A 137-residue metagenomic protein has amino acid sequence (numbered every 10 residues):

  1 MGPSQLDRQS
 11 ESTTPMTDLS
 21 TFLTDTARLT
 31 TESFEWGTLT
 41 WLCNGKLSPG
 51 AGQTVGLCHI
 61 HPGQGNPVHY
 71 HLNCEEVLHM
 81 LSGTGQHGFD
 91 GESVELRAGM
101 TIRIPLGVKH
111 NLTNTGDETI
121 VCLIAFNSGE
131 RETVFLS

Functional and structural regions predicted by a protein language model:
G2-G52, P67, V134-S137: A short, N-terminal "cap"/entry segment at the start of jelly-roll beta-barrel domains of the cupin/DSBH fold
W41, G56-H71: Conserved short histidine dyad/triad with adjacent acidic residue
C58, L78, I102: Conserved GNAT-family N-acetyltransferase fold
Q64, N73-C74, E92, V108-K109 (+1 more regions): A generic "binding-loop/recognition-motif" signal
G65-P67, Q86, I102, L106-L112: Histidine-centered metal-chelating micro-motifs
N73-E75, M80-G85: Glycine- and acidic-residue-biased ligand/ion/polar-headgroup-sensing regions
E92-L106: Short acidic-glycine-tyrosine-enriched beta hairpin
L106-R131: Ligand-binding loop in jelly-roll beta-barrel domains
